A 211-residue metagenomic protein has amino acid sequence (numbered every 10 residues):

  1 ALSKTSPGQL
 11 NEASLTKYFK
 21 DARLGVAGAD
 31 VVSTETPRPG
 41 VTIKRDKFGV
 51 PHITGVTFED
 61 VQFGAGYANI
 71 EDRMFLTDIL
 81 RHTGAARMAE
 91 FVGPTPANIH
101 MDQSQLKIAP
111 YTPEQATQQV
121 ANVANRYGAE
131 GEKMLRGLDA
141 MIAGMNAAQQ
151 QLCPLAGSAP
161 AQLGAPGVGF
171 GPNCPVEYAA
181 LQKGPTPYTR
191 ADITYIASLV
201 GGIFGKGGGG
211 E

Functional and structural regions predicted by a protein language model:
A1-E211: Substrate-recognition/specificity elements adjacent to catalytic centers across diverse enzyme folds
